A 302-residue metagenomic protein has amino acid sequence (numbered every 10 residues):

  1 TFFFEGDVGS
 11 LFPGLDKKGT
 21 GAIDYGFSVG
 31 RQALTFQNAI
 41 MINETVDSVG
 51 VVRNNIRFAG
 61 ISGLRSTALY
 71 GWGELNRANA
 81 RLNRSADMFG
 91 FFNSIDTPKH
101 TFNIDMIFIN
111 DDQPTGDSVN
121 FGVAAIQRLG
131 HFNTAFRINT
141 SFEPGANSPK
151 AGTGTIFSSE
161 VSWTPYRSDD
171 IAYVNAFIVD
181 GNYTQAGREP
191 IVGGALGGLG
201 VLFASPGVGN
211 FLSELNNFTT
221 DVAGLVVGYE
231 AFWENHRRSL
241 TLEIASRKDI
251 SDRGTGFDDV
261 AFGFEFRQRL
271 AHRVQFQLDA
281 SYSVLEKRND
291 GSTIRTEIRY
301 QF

Functional and structural regions predicted by a protein language model:
T1-F27, D117, R288-S292: Surface-exposed loop and membrane-interface regions of Gram-negative outer-membrane beta-barrel proteins
T1-L11, A59, S239, D259-G263 (+1 more regions): Transmembrane beta-barrel domains of Gram-negative outer membranes and organellar outer membranes
F3, S48-G50, G90-F92, N120-A124 (+5 more regions): Membrane-embedded beta-strand positions in outer-membrane beta-barrel channels/transporters
D7-S10, A22-G26, Q32-L196: Signature for the C-terminal beta-barrel architecture of outer-membrane proteins
Q32, L75, G207-S213, D279-S281: Extracytoplasmic loops and strand-loop junctions of Gram-negative outer membrane beta-barrel proteins
G187-D249: C-terminal structural cap/anchor segments
S251-S281: C-terminal structured domain segments
D290-F302: Outer-membrane beta-barrel "beta-signal"
